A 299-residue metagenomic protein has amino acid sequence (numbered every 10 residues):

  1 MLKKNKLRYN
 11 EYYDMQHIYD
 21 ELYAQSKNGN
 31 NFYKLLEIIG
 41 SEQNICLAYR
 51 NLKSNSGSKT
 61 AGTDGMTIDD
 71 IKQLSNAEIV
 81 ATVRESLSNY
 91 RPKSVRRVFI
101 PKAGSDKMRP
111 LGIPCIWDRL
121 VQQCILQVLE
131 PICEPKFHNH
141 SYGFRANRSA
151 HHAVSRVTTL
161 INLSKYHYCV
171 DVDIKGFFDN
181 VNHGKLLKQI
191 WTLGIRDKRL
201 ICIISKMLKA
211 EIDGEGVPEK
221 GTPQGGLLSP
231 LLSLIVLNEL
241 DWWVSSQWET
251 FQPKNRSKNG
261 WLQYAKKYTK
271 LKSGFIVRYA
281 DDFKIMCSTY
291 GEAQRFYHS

Functional and structural regions predicted by a protein language model:
M1-A77: Non-catalytic, polymerase-adjacent accessory regions of viral genome-replication enzymes
L2, D14, N31, L111-L126 (+4 more regions): Duplex nucleic acid-engaging cores and interfaces of nucleic-acid transaction enzymes
A48-Y49, C124, I203-L208: Short alpha-helical scaffolding segments that buttress acidic/His motifs in well-ordered protein cores
D70, C115, I285-T289: Short beta-strand-to-loop capping motifs
D70-S94: Amphipathic alpha-helical blocks
I79, S94, V98, K136-H140 (+2 more regions): Conserved polymerase palm-domain catalytic core
V121-L129, L232-V236: Active/ligand-binding-proximal structured segments within catalytic/core domains that scaffold catalytic residues
